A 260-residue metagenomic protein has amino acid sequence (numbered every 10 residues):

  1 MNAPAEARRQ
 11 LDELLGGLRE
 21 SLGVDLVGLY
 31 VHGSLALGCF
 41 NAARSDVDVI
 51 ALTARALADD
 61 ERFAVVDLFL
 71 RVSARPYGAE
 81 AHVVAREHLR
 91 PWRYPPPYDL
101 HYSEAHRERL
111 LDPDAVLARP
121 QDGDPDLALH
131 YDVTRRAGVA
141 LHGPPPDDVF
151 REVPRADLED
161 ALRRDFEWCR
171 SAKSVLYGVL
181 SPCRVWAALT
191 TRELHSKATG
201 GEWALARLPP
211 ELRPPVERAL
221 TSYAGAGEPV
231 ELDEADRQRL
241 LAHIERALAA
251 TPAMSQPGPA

Functional and structural regions predicted by a protein language model:
M1-Y30, D60-R62, S255-A260: Helical scaffold of the NTase/Pol beta-like nucleotidyltransferase catalytic core
N2, T53-L57, W186-L189: A generic structural motif
L29-F69, G78-A85: Catalytic metal-binding acidic patch
D67-A172, V179: Conserved NTP/Mg2+-binding pocket subregion across the NTase superfamily
R163-A198: Hydrophobic alpha-helical packing segments in soluble, helical-rich domains
V185-A188, R192, P210, A250-A253: Amphipathic alpha-helical interaction surfaces
E193-S222: Short, charged amphipathic alpha-helical segments flanked by flexible coils
T221-A260: Terminal (often C-terminal) interaction modules
